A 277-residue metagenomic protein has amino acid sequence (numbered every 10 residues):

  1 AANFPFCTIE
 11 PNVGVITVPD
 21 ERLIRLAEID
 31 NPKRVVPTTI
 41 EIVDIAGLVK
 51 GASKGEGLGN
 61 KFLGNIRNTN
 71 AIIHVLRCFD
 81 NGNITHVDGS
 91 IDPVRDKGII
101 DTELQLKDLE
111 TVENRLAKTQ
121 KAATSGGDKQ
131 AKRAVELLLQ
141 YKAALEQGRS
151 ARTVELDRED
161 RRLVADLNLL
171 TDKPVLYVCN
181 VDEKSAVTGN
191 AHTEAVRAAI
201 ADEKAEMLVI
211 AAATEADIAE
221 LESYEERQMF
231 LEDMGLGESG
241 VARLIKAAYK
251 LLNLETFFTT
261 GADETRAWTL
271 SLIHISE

Functional and structural regions predicted by a protein language model:
A1-F4, E28, G127, E146-D157 (+3 more regions): Active-site phosphate-binding and catalytic loops of NTP-dependent enzymes
A1-K50, E56, N60-I66, I72-H74: Conserved G1/Walker A P-loop phosphate-binding module
F6-T8, N31-R34, G64-N65, D166-L170 (+3 more regions): Replace "in large, NTP-powered and nucleic-acid-processing enzymes" with "in large, NTP-powered factors and other
D44, N180, A211: Active-site glycine-centered loops adjacent to acidic/histidine catalytic or metal-binding residues that shape
A46-L48, H86, P93-I100, K121-G126 (+2 more regions): Short hinge/gating elements
G59-M207, E215: Conserved C-terminal guanine-recognition region of P-loop GTPase G domains, centered on the G4
K184-A248, L252-T256: Canonical P-loop GTPase G-domain recognition
I273-E277: Conserved small/polar residues in nucleotide/adenosyl-binding loops
